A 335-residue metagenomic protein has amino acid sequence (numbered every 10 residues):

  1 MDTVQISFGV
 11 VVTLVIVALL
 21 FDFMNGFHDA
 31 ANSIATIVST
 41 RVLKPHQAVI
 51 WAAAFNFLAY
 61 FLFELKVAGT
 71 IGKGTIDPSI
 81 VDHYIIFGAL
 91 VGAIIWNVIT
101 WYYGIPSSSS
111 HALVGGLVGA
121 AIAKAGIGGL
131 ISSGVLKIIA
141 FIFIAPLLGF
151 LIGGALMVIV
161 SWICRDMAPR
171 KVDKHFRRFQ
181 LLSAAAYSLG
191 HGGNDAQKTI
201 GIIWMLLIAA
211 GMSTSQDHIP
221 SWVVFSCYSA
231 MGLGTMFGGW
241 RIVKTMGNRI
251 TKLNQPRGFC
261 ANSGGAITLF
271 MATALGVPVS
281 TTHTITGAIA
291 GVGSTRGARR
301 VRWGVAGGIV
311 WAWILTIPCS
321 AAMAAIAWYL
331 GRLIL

Functional and structural regions predicted by a protein language model:
M1-L335: Multi-pass alpha-helical transmembrane bundle typical of ion/small-solute transporters and intramembrane aspartyl
